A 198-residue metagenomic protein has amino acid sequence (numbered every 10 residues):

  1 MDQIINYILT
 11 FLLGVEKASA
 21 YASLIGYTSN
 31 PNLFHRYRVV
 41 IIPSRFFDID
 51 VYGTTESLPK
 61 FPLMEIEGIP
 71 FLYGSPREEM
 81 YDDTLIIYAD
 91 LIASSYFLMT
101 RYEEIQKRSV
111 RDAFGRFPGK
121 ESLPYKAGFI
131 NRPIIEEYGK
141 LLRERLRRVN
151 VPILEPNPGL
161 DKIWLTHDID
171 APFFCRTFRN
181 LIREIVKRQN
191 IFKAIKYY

Functional and structural regions predicted by a protein language model:
M1-Y198: Terminal accessory/targeting
